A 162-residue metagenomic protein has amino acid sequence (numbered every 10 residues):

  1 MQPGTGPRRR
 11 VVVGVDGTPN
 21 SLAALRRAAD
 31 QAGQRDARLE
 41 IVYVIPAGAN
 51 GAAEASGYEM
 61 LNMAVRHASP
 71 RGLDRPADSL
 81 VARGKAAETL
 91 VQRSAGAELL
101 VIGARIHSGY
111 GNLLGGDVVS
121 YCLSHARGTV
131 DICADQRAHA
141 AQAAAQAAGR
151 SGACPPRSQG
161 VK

Functional and structural regions predicted by a protein language model:
Q2-A52, A77, G152-K162: Small/aliphatic-rich secondary-structure junction motif
E54-V65: Short, surface-exposed alpha-helical segments at coil->helix boundaries
A68-D74: Short helix-capping segments at alpha-helix termini
K85-L90, D117-V118: Short acidic active-site motifs
A97, A126: An anion/phosphate-binding loop that grips the pyrophosphate of nucleotide cofactors and donors
I102-H125, H139-Q142: Glycine-rich, Arg-bearing micro-motifs that act as flexible, cationic patches
V130, D135-K162: Short, glycine-/small-residue-rich phosphate/pyrophosphate-handling segment
